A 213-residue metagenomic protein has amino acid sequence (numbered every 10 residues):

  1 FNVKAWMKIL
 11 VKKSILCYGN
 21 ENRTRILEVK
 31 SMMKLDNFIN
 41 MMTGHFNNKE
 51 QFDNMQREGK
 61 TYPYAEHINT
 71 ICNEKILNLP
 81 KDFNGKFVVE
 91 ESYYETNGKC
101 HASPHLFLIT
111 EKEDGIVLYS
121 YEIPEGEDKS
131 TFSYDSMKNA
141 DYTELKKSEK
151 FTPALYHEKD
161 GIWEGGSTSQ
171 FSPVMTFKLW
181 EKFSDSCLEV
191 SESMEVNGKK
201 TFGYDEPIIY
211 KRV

Functional and structural regions predicted by a protein language model:
V3, G19-E21: Short hydrophobic alpha-helical segments enriched in small aliphatic residues
R23-R25: Basic polycationic patches enriched in arginine
L35, T43-D82: Short, solvent-exposed loop/hinge segments that bridge or flank secondary-structure elements
L35-M41, K49-Q51, M55, F87-V213: Calycin-type beta-barrel ligand-binding domains and close structural analogs
